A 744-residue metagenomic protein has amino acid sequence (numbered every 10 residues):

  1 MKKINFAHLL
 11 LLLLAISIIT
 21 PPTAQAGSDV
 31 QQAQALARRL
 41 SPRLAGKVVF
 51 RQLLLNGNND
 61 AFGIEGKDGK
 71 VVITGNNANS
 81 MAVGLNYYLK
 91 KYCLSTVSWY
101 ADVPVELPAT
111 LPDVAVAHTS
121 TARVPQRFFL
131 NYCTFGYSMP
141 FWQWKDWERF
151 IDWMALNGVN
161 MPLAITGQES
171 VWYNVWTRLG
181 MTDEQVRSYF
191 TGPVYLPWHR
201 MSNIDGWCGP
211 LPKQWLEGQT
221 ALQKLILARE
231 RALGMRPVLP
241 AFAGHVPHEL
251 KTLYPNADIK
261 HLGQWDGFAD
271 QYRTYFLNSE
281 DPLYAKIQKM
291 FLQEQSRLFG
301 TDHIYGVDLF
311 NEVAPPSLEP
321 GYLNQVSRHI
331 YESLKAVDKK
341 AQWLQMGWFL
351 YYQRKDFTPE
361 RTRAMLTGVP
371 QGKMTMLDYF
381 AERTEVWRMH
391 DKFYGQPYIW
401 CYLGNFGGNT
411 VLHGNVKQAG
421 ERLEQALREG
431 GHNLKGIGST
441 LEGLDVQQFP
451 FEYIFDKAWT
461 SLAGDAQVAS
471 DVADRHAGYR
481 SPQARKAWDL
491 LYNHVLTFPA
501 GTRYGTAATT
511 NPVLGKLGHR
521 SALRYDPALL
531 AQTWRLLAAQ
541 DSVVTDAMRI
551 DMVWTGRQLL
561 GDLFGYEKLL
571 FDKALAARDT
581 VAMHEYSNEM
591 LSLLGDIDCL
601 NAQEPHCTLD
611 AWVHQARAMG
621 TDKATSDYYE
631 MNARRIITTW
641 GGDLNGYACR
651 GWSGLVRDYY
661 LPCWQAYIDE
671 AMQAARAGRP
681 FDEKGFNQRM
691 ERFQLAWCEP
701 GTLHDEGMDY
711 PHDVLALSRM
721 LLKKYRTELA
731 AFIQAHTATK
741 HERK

Functional and structural regions predicted by a protein language model:
M1-A7: Positively charged n-region of N-terminal signal peptides that target proteins for export
H8-I18: Bacterial N-terminal signal peptides
Q25-V124: Contiguous, structured surface segment used for ligand recognition
T96, D102-L111, L130-T134, N160-G167 (+10 more regions): Catalytic-core regions of glycoside hydrolase
V124-G167: N-terminal structural segment of carbohydrate-active enzymes
R520-D541, V553-A576: C-terminal substrate/ligand-recognition segments
W652-K740: Extended, compositionally biased alpha-helical segments that mediate assembly or anchoring
